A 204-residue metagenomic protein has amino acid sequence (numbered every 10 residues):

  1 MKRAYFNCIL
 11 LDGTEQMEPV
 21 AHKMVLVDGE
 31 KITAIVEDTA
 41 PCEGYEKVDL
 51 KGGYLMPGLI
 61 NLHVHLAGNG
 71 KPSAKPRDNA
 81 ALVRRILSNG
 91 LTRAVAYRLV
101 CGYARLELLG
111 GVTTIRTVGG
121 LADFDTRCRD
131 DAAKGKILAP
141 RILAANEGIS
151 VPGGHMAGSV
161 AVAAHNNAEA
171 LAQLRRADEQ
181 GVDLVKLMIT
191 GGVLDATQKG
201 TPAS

Functional and structural regions predicted by a protein language model:
M1-C42, G53-L55: N-terminal metal-binding scaffold of metallo-dependent hydrolase/deaminase domains
A4, Y45-D49, A144: Conserved beta-strand scaffold positions in the cores of enzyme catalytic domains, especially in NTP/NDP-utilizing
C8, V25, E30, G52 (+5 more regions): Divalent metal-coordination and catalytic microenvironments
L11, V118, M188: Conserved residues at the C-terminal ends of beta-strands
H22-M24, E46, P140: Extracytoplasmic/periplasmic beta-strand context in beta-sandwich domains, especially the cupredoxin/COX2 CuA-binding
I35-V36, G70, D125, P152 (+1 more regions): Glycine/Thr-rich phosphate-binding loops of Rossmann-like dinucleotide-binding domains
Y54-D131: Metal-associated gating/positioning segment near the N- to mid-region
A133-S204: Metal-coordinating catalytic core of metallo-dependent amide/deamination hydrolases
